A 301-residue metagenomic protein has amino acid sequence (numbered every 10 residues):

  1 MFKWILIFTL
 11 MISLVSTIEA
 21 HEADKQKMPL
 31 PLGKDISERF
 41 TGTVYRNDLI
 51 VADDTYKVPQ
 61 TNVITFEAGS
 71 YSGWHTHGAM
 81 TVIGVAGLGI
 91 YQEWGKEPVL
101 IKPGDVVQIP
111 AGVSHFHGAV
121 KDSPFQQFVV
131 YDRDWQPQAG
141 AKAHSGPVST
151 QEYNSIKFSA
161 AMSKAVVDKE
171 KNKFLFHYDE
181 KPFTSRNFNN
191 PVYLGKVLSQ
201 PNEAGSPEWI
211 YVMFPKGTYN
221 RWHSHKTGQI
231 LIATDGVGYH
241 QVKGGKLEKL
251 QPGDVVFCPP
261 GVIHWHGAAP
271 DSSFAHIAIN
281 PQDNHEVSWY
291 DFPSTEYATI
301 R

Functional and structural regions predicted by a protein language model:
I5-S13: Bacterial N-terminal signal peptides
I18-Q60, Q138-S206, V287-R301: A short, N-terminal "cap"/entry segment at the start of jelly-roll beta-barrel domains of the cupin/DSBH fold
Y45, Q60-H77, I210-H225: Conserved short histidine dyad/triad with adjacent acidic residue
R46-D48, T61-V63, T81, P98 (+6 more regions): Conserved hydrophobic/aromatic beta-strand scaffold that supports enzyme active sites
F66-G69, G104, G112, P215-G217 (+2 more regions): Tight coil/turn sites that cap or link beta-strands
T76-P103, V113, S224-P252, V262: A short beta-strand-loop-beta hairpin characteristic of the jelly-roll/cupin
K102, A111-P137, Y239, K246 (+2 more regions): Ligand-binding loop in jelly-roll beta-barrel domains
